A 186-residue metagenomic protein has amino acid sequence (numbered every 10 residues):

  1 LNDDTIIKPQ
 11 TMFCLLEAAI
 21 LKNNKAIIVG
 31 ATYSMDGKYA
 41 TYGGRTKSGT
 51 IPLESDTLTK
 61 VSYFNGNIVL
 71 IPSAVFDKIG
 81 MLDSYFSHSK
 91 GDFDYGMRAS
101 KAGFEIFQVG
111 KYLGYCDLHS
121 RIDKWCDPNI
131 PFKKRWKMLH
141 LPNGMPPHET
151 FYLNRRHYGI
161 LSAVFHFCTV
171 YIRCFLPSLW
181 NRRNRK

Functional and structural regions predicted by a protein language model:
L1-D3, D83: Active-site acidic Asp-centered loop
T5-Y42, E105: Conserved donor NDP-sugar-binding/catalytic core segment of glycosyltransferases
Q10, C14-L15, D94-R98, E149-Y152 (+1 more regions): Alpha-helical elements of Rossmann-like donor-binding domains used by nucleotide-donor carbohydrate transfer enzymes
T11-M12, K38-G44, K111, L118-D123: Short aromatic-enriched loop/helix-cap "lid" or pocket-rim segments at secondary-structure transitions that line
I51-I71, K134-M138: A recurrent flexible, glycine/aromatic-enriched loop bordering the glycosyltransferase active site that acts as
V69-G80, Y85-Y115: A short, conserved alpha-helix in the catalytic core of glycosyltransferases
R121-K186: Non-catalytic, C-terminal membrane-associated alpha-helical segments of glycosyltransferases
